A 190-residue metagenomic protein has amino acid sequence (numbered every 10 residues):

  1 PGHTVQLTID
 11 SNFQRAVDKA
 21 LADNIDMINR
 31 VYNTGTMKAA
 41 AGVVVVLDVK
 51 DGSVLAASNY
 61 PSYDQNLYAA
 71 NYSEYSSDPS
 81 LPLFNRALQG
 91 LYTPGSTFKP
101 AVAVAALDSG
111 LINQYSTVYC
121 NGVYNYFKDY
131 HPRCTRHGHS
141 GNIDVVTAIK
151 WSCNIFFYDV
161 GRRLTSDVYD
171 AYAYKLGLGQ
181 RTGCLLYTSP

Functional and structural regions predicted by a protein language model:
G2-G42: Conserved, well-ordered alpha-helix/loop/beta-strand core segments that scaffold catalytic motifs
I9, T36-M37, G42-S96, A101-S189: Beta-lactam-recognizing serine transpeptidase/beta-lactamase-like catalytic domain environment
